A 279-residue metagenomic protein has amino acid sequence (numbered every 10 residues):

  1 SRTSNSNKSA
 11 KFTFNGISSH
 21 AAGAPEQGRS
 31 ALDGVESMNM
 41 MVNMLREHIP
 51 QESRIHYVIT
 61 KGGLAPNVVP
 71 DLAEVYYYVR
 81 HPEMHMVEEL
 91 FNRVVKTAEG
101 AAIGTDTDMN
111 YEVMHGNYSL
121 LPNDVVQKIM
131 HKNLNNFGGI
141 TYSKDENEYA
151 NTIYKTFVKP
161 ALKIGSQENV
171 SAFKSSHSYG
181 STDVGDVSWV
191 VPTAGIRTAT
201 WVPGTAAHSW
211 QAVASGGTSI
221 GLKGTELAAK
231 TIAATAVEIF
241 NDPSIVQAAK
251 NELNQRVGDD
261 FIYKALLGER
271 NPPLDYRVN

Functional and structural regions predicted by a protein language model:
S1-K144, N151-Y154: Midchain, well-structured core segments that form catalytic/ion-binding scaffolds
S1-T3, R80-P82, F240, G268-N279: C-terminal domain-closing interface element
D33-H48, E83-K96, T198-Q255: His/Asp/Glu-rich mid-to-C-terminal helical/loop segments that flank catalytic regions of hydrolases
I103, N135, G139, W189-P192 (+2 more regions): Hydrophobic alpha-helix feature that most strongly marks membrane-spanning transmembrane helices and their immediate
N123, S143-K144, T218, D242 (+1 more regions): Helix N-terminus capping/helix-initiation residues
M130, V187, I232: Hydrophobic, well-ordered secondary-structure elements that form the walls of internal hydrophobic environments
N147-A229, Q247-N279: Zn-dependent metallopeptidase/amidohydrolase metal-coordination segment
